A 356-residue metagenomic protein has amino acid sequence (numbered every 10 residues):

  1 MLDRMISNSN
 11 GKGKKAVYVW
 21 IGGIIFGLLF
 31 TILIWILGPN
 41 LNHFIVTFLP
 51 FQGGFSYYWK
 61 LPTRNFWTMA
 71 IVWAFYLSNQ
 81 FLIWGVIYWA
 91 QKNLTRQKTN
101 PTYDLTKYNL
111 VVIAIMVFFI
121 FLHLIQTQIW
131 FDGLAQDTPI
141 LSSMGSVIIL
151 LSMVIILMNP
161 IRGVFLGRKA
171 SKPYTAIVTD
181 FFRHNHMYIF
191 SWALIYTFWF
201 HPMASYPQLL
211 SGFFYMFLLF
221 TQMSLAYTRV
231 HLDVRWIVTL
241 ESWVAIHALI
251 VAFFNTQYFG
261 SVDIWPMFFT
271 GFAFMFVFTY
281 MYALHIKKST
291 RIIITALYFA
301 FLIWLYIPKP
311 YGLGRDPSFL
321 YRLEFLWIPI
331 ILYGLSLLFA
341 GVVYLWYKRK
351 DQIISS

Functional and structural regions predicted by a protein language model:
L2-I125: An N-terminal, globular interaction/scaffold subdomain
L2-S7, G85-D104, M158-T179, Q222-I237 (+2 more regions): Cytoplasmic membrane-interface regions of multi-pass membrane proteins
V19-W20, T99-I115, P173-M187, L210-S211 (+2 more regions): Membrane-interfacial loop-to-transmembrane alpha-helix junctions, especially the N-terminal start
L37, N93-L94, L122-A135, T197-S205 (+2 more regions): Juxtamembrane "helix-exit" motif on the non-cytosolic side of transmembrane helices
W73-Y88, G145-G163, W192, F214-T221 (+2 more regions): Hydrophobic cores of alpha-helical transmembrane segments in multi-pass inner/ER membrane proteins, independent
I87-H186, Y196-A204: Membrane-interface helix-loop-helix junctions at boundaries between adjacent transmembrane segments
Y206-F214, Q222-F268: Membrane-water interface signatures at transmembrane helix termini and the short loops that connect adjacent helices
G271-G341, L345: C-terminal structured domain segments
